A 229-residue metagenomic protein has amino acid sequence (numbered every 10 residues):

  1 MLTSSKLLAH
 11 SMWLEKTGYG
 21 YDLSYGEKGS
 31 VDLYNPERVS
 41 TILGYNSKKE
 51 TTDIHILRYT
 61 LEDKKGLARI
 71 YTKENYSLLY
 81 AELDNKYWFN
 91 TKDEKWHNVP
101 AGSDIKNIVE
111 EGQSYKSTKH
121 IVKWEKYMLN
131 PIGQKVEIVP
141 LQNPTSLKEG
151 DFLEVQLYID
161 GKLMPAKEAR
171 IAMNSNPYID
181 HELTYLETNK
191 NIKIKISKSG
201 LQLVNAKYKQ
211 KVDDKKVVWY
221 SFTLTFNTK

Functional and structural regions predicted by a protein language model:
L8-R69: Start-of-domain marker
A9-G20, T91, W96-L153, Y158-A166 (+2 more regions): Beta-strand-rich domain onsets/edges
L43-T51, E168-L186: Short amphipathic beta-strand segments in non-cytosolic proteins
E62-G66, D180-G200: Glycine-centered loop-to-beta-strand initiation motif
Y71-K73, I196: Residue-level recognition of secondary-structure-to-loop junctions
N75-L79, G200-V204: Exposed beta-strand face motif in extracellular beta-rich ectodomains
L83-K92, Q210-K216: Short acidic/polar inter-strand loop motif in beta-rich domains
